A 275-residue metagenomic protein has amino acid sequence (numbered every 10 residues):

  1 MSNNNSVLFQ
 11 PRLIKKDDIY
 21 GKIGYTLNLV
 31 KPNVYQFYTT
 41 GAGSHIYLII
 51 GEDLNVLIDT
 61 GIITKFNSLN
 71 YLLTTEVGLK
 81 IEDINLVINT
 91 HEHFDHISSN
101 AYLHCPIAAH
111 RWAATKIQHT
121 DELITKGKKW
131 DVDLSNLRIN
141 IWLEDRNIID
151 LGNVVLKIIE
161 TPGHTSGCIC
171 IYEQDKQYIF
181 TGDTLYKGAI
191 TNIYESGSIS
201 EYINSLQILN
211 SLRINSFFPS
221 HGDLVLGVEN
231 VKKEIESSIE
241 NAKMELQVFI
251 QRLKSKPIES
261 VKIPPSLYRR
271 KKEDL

Functional and structural regions predicted by a protein language model:
M1-G21, Q207-S216, D223-L275: Accessory terminal helices/loops
S6-I19, I23-Y25, L29, Y71 (+4 more regions): Metallo-beta-lactamase
I14, I46, N67-L69, I97-N100 (+3 more regions): Short glycine-/acidic-enriched loop or helix-start segments at secondary-structure transitions that form or flank
I19-V77, C170-G182: Conserved beta-strand hairpin/beta-sheet module of binuclear metal-dependent hydrolase folds, prominently
V30, Y102-C105, R213: Short, structured coil segments at secondary-structure junctions
Y35, I88, A108, I141-L143 (+3 more regions): Hydrophobic/aromatic beta-strand patches that form the interior of the parallel beta-sheet core in alpha/beta enzyme
N55, I62-T64, V155-P162, S166-V248: Metallo-beta-lactamase
T64-S68, L72-I148, N241-M244, S255: Active-site HxH/HxHxD metal-binding segment of metal-dependent hydrolases
